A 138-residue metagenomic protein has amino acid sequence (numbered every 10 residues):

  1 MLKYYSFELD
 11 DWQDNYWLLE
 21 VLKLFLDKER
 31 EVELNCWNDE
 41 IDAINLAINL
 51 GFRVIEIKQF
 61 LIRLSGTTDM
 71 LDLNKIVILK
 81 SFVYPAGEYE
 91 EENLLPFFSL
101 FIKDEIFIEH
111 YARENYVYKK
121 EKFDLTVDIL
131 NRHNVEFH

Functional and structural regions predicted by a protein language model:
M1-H138: Structured alpha/beta or helical-core interaction and ligand-binding surfaces enriched in interleaved
